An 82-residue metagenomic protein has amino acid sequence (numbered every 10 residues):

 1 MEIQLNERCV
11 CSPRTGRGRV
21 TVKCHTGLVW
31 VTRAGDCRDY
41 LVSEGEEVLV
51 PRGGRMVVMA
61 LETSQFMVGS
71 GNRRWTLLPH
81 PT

Functional and structural regions predicted by a protein language model:
M1-G16, Y40-V42, L49-P51: Conserved short histidine dyad/triad with adjacent acidic residue
E2, G71-N72, P81-T82: Small, basic N-terminal interaction modules of short regulatory proteins
E2-Q4, T21, E47-L49, V57 (+1 more regions): Ser/Thr- (and often Asn-) enriched beta-sheet segments in non-cytosolic proteins
E7, H25-L28, G54, E62-T63: Glycine- and small/acidic-residue-enriched microsegments that form turns, hinges, and capping elements
T15, R33-A34, R52, A60: Conserved "cap/hinge" positions at secondary-structure junctions
G16-V29: Glycine- and acidic-residue-biased ligand/ion/polar-headgroup-sensing regions
V29-S43: A short beta-strand-loop-beta hairpin characteristic of the jelly-roll/cupin
R52-L77: Ligand-binding loop in jelly-roll beta-barrel domains
